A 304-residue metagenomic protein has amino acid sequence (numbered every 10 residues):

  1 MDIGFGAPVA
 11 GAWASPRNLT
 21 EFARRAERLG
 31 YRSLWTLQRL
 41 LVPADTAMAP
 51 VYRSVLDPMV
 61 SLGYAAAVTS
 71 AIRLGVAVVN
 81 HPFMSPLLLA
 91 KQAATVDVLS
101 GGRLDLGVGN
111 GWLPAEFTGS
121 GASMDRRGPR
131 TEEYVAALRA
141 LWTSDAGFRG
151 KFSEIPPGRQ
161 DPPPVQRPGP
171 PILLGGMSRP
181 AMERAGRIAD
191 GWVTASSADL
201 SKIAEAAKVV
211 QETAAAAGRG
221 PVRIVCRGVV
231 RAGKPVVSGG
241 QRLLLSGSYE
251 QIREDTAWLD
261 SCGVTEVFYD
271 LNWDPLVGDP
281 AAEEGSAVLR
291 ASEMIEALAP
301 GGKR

Functional and structural regions predicted by a protein language model:
M1-V68, P168-P170, N272-A297: N-terminal beta1-alpha1-beta2 module of alpha/beta enzyme domains
I3-A7, L34-T36, L74-V76, L104-V108 (+4 more regions): Hydrophobic faces of well-ordered beta-strands that scaffold small-molecule active sites in alpha/beta enzyme cores
P8-A10, R39-L41, V79-H81, G109-L113 (+4 more regions): Active-site beta-loop-alpha junctions enriched in small/polar residues
A14-A26, L88-A93, L174-R184, L245-L259: Short, acidic/polar
N18, V42-A49, V76, P82-I188 (+2 more regions): Internal, glycine-rich beta/alpha segment that forms the wall or movable "lid" of small-molecule/cofactor binding
E27-R28, L62-A71, A93, D97-L104 (+3 more regions): Acidic (Asp/Glu)-rich catalytic clusters
E27-R28, R32, D125-Q166, A195-R304: An alpha-helical appendage that flanks or caps ligand/catalytic pockets
R53-L56, V60, P129, G176 (+1 more regions): Residues at secondary-structure transition points
